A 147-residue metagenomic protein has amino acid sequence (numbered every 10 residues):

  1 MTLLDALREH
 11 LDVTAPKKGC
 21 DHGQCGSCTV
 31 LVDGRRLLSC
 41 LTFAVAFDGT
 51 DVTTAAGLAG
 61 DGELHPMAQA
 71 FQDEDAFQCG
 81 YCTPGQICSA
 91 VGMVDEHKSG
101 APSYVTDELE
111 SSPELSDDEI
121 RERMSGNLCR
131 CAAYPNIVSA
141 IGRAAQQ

Functional and structural regions predicted by a protein language model:
M1-Q147: Signature of N-terminal electron-transfer/Fe-S-associated modules in redox systems
